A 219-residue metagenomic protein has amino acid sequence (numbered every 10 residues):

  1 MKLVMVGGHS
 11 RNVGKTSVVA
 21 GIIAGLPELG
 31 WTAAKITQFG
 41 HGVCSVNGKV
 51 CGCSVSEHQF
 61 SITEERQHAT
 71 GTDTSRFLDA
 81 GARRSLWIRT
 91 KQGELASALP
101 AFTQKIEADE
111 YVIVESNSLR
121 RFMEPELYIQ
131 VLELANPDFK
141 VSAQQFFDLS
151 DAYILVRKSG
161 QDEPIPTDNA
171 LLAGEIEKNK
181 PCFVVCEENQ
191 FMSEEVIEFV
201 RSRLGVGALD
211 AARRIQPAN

Functional and structural regions predicted by a protein language model:
M1: Phosphate-binding P-loop
M5, G30-A34, Q130: Conserved beta-strand elements of the Class I
M5-I22: Glycine-rich phosphate-binding P-loop
I22-T90: N-terminal phosphate/diphosphate-binding loop that engages ATP/GTP or pyrophosphate donors across diverse enzyme folds
G93-A101: A short, well-structured juxtamembrane/interface segment
Q104-Y111, S116-R203: Conserved catalytic-core segment of NTP-binding enzymes
I129, V200-N219: Short, hydrophobic alpha-helical segments
